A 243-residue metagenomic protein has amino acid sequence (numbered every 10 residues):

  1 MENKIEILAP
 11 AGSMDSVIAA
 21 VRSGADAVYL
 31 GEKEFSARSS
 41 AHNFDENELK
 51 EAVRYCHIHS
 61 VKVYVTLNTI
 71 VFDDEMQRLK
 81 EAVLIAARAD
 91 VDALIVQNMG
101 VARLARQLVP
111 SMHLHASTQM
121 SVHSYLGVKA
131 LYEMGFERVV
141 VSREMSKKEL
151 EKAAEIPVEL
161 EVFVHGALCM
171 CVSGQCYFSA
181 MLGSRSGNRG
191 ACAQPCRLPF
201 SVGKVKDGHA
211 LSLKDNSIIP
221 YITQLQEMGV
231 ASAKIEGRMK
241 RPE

Functional and structural regions predicted by a protein language model:
E2-V122, V140-E144, E149-S232, M239-E243: Active-site pocket-lining/capping segments in soluble small-molecule metabolic enzymes
F136: Anion-binding and metal-coordination hotspots
